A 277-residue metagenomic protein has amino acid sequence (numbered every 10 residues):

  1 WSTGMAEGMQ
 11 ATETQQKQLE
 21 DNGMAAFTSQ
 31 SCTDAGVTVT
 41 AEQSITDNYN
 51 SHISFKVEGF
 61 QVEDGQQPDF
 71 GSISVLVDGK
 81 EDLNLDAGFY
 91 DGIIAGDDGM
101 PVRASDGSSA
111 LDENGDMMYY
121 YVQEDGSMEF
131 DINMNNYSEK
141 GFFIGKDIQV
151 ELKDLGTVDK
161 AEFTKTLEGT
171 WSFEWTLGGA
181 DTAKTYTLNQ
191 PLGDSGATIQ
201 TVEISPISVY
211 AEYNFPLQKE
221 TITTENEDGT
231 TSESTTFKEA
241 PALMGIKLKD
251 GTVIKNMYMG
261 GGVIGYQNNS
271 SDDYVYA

Functional and structural regions predicted by a protein language model:
W1-A277: Alpha-helical, hydrophobic structural elements that either
